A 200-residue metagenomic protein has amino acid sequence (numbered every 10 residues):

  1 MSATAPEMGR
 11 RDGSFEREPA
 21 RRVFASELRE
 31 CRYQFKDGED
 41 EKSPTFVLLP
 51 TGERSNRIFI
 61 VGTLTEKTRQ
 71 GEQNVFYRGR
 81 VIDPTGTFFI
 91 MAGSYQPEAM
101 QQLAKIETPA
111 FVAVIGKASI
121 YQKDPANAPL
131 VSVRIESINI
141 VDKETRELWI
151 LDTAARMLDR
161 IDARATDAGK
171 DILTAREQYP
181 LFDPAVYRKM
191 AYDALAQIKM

Functional and structural regions predicted by a protein language model:
M1-P50, Q178, F182-M200: OB/S1-fold single-stranded nucleic-acid-binding modules and their adjacent gly/ser/pro-rich low-complexity linkers
P44, A92-Q102: Short acidic (Asp/Glu) patches
L48-R54, Q102: Short, conserved secondary-structure segments in the cores of folded domains
G52-I60, A110-A113: Short coil-to-beta-strand transition motifs
S55-Q73: Structural detector for short beta-strands of small beta-barrel domains
T63, K117-A118: Short, surface-exposed secondary-structure boundary micro-motifs
R69-Q96, V141: OB-fold (S1/OB) nucleic-acid-binding surfaces
P97-E98, A104-F111, K117, P125-M200: Extended, charge-rich, solvent-exposed interface segments
